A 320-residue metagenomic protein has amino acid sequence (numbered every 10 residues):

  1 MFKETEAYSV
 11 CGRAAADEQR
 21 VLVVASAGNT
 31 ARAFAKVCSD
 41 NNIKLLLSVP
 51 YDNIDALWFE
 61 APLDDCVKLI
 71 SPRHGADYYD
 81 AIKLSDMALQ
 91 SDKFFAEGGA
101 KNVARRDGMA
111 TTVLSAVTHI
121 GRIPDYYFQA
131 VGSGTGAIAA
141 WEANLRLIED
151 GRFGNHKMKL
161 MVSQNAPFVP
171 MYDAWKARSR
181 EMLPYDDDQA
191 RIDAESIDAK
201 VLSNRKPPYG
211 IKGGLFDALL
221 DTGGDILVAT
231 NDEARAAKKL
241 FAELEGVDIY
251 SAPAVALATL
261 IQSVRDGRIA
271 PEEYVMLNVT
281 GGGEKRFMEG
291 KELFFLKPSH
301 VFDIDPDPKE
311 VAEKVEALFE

Functional and structural regions predicted by a protein language model:
M1-E18: Positively charged, low-complexity intrinsically disordered leader regions
E4-Y8, V23-S39, D55-L57, R106 (+3 more regions): Short glycine/serine/threonine-rich phosphate/pyrophosphate-binding segments that cradle anionic phosphate groups
E18-A35, I43-V49, D125-S133, L160 (+1 more regions): A short, small-residue-rich loop immediately preceding and capping a beta-strand
L45-I123, R191-F216: Small/polar-residue-rich loop-to-helix segments that shape phosphate-bearing ligand pockets
G75-K93, R146-K157, M161-D248, E292-E320: Active-site/ligand-binding loops adjacent to catalytic centers
K101-N102, V131-T135, V162-V169, L202 (+4 more regions): Glycine-rich beta-alpha junction loops
V103-M109, V113-L145, E149-D150: Glycine-rich ThDP/TPP pyrophosphate-binding loop and its adjacent helix/strand module within ThDP-dependent enzymes
L257-F319: Catalytic phosphate/nucleotide-handling subdomain of diverse soluble enzymes
